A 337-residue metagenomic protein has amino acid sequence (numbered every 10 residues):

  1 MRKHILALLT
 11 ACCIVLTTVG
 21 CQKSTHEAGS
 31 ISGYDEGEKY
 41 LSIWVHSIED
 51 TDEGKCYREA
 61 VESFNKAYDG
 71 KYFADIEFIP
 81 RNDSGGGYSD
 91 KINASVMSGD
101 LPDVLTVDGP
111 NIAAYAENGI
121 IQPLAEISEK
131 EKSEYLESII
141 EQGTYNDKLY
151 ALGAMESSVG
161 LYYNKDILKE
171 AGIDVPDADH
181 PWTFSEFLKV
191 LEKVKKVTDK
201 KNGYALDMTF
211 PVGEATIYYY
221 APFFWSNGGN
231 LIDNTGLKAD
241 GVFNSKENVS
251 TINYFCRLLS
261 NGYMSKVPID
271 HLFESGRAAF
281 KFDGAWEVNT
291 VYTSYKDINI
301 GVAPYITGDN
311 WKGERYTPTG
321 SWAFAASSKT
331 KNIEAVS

Functional and structural regions predicted by a protein language model:
H4-A7, C21-A114, E129-E131, D309-K312 (+1 more regions): Conserved N-terminal structural module of periplasmic/extracytoplasmic solute-binding proteins
C13-T18: Hydrophobic core
K39, K66, G70, N261-Y263 (+1 more regions): Extracytoplasmic/periplasmic substrate-recognition and gating elements
C56, S250-Y254, K331-S337: Short amphipathic alpha-helical coupling segments at ligand-binding clamshell hinges and other catalytic/signaling
D103-T106, A279-D283, G301: Paired acidic/hydrophobic, glycine-rich loop segments that form the ligand-binding mouth/hinge of periplasmic-binding
V107-G160, S185, V190, T216-Y219 (+2 more regions): Hinge/lid segment of periplasmic solute-binding proteins
N146-A154, V159, S185-D240, A278-F280: Extracytoplasmic/periplasmic solute-binding protein
L188-K193, N234-K266: Glycine-centered hinge/linker elements that transmit conformational signals in sensory and ligand-binding systems
